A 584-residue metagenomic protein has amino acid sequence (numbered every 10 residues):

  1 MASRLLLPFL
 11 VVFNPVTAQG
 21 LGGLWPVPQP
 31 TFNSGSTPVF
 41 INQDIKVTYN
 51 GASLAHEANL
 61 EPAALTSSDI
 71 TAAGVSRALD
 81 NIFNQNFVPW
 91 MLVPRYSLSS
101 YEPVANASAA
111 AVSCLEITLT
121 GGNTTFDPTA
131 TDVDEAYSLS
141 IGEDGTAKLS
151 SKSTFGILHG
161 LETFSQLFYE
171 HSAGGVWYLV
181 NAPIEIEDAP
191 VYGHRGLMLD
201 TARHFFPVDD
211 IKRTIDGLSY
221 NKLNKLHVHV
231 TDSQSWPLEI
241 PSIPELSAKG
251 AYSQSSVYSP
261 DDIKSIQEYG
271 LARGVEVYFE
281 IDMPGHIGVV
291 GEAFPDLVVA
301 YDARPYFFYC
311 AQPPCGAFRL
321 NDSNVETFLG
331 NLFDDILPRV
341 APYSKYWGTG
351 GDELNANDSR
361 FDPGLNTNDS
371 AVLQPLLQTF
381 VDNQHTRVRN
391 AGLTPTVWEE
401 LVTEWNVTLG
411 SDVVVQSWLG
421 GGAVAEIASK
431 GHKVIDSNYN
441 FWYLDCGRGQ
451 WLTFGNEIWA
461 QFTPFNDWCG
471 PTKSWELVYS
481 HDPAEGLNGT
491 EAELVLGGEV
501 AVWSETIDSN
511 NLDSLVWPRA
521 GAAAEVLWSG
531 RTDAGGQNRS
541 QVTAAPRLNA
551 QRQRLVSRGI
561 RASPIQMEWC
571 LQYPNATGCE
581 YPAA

Functional and structural regions predicted by a protein language model:
M1-A18: Fungal secretory targeting signals
N14-G193, P395-E404, L409, A550-Q553 (+3 more regions): Acidic, contiguous N-terminal accessory segments
V39-I41, I45-Y49, G196-M198, H227-H229 (+8 more regions): Structural recognition of the beta-strand scaffold that forms the well-ordered cores of secreted hydrolase catalytic
A55-H56, F205-P207, S233-P237, P284-V290 (+5 more regions): Flexible loop/turn segments at secondary-structure boundaries
F126, A130-C315, N321-G348, E499-W503: Feature activates predominantly on carbohydrate-active enzymes
P295, F307-C310, P314-V413, W418-A428: Active-site neighborhood of glycoside hydrolase catalytic domains
P395, E400-T403, V407-V413, S417-A584: Flexible, acidic glycine-rich loops studded with aromatic residues
